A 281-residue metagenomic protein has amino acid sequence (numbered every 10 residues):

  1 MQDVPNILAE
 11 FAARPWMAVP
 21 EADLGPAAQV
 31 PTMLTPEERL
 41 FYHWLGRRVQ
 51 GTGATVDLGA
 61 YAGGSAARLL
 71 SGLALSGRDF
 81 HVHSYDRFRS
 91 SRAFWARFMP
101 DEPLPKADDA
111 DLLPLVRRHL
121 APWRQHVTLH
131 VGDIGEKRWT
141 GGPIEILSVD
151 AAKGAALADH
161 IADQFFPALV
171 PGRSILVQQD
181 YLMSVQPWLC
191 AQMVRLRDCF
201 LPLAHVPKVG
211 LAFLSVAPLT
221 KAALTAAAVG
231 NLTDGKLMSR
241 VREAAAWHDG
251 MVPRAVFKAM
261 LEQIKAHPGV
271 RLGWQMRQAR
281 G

Functional and structural regions predicted by a protein language model:
M1-T52: Class I SAM-dependent methyltransferase Rossmann-like catalytic core, especially the SAM/SAH-binding loop
L8-F11, G25-A28, R47-G281: S-adenosylmethionine/decaboxylated-SAM
